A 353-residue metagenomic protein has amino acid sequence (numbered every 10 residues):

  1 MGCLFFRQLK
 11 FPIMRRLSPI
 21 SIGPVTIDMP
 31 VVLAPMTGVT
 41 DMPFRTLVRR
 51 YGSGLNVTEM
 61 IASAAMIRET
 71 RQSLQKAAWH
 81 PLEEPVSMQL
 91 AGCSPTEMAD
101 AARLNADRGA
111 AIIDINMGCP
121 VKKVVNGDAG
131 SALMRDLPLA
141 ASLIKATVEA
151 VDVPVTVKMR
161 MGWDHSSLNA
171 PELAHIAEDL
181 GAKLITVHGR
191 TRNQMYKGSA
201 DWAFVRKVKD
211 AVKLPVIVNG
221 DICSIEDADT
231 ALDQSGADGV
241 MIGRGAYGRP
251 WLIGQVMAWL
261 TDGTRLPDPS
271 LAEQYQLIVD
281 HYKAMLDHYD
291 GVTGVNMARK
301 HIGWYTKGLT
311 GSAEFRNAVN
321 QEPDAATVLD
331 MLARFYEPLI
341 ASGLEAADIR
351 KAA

Functional and structural regions predicted by a protein language model:
F11-P19, G23-I27, T37, M42-P43 (+7 more regions): Alpha/beta catalytic cores of nucleotide-metabolism and tRNA/nucleoside-modifying enzymes
R15-S21, M36-A111: Glycine-rich, positively charged N-terminal anion/phosphate-binding segment
I20-V32, A64-S87, C119, K123-G127 (+3 more regions): N-terminal small/glycine-rich loop or linker at the start of catalytic domains across soluble metabolic enzymes
V31-A34, N56-T58, V86-L90, I113 (+4 more regions): Hydrophobic faces of well-ordered beta-strands that scaffold small-molecule active sites in alpha/beta enzyme cores
M36, I61-S63, A91-C93, G118-P120 (+4 more regions): Active-site beta-loop-alpha junctions enriched in small/polar residues
A99-I113, M117-A129, P138-L214: Alpha/beta enzyme core
